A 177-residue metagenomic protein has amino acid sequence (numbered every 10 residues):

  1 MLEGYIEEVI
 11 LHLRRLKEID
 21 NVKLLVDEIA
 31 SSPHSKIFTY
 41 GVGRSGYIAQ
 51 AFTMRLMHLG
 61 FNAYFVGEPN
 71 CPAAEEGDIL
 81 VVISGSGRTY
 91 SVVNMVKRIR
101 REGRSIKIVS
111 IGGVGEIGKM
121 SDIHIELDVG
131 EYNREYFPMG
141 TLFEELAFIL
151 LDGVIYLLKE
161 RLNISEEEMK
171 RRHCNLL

Functional and structural regions predicted by a protein language model:
M1-L16: Generic N-terminal amphipathic, Lys/Arg-enriched alpha-helix
Y5, N21, L146, L150: Soluble or luminal CAZymes and related metallo-dependent hydrolases
E8, N21, S91: Charged catalytic carboxylate motif
H12, L16, E28, L157 (+1 more regions): Residues that form generic nucleotide/phosphate-binding pockets
R15-P33: A short, well-structured juxtamembrane/interface segment
H34-I149, I155-E160: Glycine-rich phosphate-binding loops that contact phosphosugars or nucleotide phosphates
K119, E160-L177: Internal, active-site/partner-interface "lid" segment
